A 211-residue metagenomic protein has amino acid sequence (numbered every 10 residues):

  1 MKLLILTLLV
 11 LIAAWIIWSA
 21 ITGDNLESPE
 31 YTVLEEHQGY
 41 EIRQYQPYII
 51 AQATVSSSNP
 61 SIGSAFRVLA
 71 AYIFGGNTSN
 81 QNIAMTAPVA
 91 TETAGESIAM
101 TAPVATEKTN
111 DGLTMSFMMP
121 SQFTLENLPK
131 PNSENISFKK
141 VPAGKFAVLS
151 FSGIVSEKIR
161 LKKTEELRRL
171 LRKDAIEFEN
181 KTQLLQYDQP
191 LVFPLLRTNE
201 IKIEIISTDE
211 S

Functional and structural regions predicted by a protein language model:
K2-S211: A solvent-exposed interaction/effector surface
